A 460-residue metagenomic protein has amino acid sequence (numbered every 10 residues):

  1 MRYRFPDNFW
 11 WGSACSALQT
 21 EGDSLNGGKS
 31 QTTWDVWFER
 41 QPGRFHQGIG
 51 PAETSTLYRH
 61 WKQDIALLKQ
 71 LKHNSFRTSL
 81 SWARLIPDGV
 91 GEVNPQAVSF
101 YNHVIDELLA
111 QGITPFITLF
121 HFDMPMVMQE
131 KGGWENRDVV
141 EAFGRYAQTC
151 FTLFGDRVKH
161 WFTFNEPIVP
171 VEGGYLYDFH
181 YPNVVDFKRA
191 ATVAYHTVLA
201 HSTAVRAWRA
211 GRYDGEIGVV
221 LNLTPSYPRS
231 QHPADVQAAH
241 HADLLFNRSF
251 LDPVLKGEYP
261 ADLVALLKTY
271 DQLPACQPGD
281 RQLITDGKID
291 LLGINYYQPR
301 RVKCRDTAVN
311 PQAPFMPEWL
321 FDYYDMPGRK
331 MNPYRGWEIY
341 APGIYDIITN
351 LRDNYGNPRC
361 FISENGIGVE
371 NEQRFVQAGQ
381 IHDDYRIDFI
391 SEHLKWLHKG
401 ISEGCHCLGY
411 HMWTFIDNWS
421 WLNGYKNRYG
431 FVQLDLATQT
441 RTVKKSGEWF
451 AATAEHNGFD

Functional and structural regions predicted by a protein language model:
M1-F45, D88-V90, V98-D460: Active-site region of glycoside hydrolase catalytic domains
Q31-A66: Aromatic- and Gly/Pro-rich amphipathic surface segment
T56-Q63, L71, L80, Q96-H103 (+2 more regions): Generic alpha-helix structural propensity
H60-S81, D286-L291, N354: Catalytic domains of carbohydrate-active enzymes, especially glycoside hydrolases
N74, A83-L85, F122-M124: A short acidic, glycine/proline-enriched capping/turn motif at secondary-structure boundaries, especially helix N-cap
L80-V93: Glycine-rich, proline-tolerant flexible connector loops at the mouths of alpha/beta enzymes
